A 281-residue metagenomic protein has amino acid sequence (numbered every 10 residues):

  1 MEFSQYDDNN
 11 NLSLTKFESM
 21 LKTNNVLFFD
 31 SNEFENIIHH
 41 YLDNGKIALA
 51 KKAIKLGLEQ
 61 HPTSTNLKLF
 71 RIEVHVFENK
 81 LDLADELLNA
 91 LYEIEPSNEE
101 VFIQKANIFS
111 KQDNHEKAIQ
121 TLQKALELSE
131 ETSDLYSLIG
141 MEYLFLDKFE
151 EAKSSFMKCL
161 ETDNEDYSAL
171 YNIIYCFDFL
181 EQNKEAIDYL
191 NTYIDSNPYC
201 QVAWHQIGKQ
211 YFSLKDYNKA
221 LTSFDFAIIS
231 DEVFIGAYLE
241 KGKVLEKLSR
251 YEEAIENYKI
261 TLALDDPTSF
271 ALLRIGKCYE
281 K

Functional and structural regions predicted by a protein language model:
D43, F77, K111, F145 (+4 more regions): Register position in tetratricopeptide repeats
G57, A90-L91, K124-A125, K158-C159 (+3 more regions): Canonical positions in the second alpha-helix
Q60, E93-E95, L128-S129, T162-D163 (+3 more regions): Structural marker of alpha-solenoid helical repeat scaffolds
